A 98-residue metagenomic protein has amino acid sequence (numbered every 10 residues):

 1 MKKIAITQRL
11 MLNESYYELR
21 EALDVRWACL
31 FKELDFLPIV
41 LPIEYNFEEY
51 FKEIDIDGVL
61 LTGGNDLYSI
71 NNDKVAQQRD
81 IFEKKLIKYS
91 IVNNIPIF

Functional and structural regions predicted by a protein language model:
M1-F98: N-terminal beta1-alpha1 cap of cysteine-dependent amidohydrolase-like domains
